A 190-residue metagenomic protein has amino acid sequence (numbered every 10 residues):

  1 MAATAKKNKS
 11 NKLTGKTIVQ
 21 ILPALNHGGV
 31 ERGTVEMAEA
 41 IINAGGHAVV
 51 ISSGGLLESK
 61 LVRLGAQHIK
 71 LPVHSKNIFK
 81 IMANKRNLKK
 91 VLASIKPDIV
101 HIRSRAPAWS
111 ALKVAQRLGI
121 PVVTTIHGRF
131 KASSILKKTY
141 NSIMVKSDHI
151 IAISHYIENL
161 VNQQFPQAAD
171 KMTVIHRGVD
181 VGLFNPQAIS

Functional and structural regions predicted by a protein language model:
A3-K6, N87, F184-S190: A short helix/loop element that forms part of the nucleotide-sugar donor recognition site in Leloir-type
A5-K7, L13-G15, Q20-F79, K171: N-terminal strand-loop element at the rim of the active site of nucleotide-sugar-dependent glycosyltransferases
I51-S53, I102, A152-I153, V174: Short beta-strand scaffold positions
F79-R86, L118-V123, G128-S147, N159-L160: Nucleotide-sugar donor phosphate/pyrophosphate-binding loop at the beta->alpha transition of glycosyltransferases
V91-A93, I143: Structural alpha-helical scaffold elements that stabilize or flank donor/cofactor-binding regions in carbohydrate
K96-P97: Proline-aspartate-enriched helix->loop->beta-strand connector
I102-A108, I126: Short His-centered aromatic/hydrophobic patch
Y156, G178: Carbohydrate-associated surface elements
